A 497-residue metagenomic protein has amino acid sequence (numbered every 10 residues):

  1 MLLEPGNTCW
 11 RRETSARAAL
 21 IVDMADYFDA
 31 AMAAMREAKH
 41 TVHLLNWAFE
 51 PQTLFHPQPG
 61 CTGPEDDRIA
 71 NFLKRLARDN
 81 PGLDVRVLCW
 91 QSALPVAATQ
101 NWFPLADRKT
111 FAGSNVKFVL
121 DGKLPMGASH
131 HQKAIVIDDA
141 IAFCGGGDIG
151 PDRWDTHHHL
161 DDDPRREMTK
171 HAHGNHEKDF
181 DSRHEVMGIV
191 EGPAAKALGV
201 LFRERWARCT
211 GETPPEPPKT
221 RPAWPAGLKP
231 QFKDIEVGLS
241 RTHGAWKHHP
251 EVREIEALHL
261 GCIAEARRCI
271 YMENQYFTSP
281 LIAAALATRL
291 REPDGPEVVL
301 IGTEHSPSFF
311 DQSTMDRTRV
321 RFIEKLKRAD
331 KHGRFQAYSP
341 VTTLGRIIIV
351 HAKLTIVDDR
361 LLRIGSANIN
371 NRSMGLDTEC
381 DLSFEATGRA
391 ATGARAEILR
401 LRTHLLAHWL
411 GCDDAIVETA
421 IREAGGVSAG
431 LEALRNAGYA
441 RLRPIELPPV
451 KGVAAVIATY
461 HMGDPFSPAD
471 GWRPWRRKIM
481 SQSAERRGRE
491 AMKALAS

Functional and structural regions predicted by a protein language model:
M1-S497: Charged, low-complexity intrinsically disordered terminal segments
